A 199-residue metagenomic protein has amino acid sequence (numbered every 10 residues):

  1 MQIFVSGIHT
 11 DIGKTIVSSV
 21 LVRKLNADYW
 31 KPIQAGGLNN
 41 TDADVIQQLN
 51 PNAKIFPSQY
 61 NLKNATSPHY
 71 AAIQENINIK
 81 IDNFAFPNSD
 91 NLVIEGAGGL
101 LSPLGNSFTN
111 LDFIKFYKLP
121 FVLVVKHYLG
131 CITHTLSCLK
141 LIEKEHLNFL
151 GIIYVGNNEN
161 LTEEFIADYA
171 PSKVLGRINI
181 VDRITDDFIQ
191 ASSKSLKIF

Functional and structural regions predicted by a protein language model:
Q2, G98-R177, R183: Conserved catalytic-core segment of NTP-binding enzymes
F4-L21: Glycine-rich phosphate-binding P-loop
I16-N78: N-terminal phosphate/diphosphate-binding loop that engages ATP/GTP or pyrophosphate donors across diverse enzyme folds
R23-D28, P51-A53, P87-N91, Y117-P120 (+1 more regions): Short glycine/proline-enriched coil/turn segments at helix->beta-strand junctions
K31-Q34, I55-Y60, V155, K173-D182: Beta-strand->loop->alpha-helix junctions that form or flank phosphate-binding loops in nucleotide-handling enzymes
P68-L104, L111: Phosphate-binding/switch loop-helix module in NTP-utilizing enzymes
D187-F199: NTP-binding/hydrolysis catalytic cores, primarily Walker-type P-loop NTPases
